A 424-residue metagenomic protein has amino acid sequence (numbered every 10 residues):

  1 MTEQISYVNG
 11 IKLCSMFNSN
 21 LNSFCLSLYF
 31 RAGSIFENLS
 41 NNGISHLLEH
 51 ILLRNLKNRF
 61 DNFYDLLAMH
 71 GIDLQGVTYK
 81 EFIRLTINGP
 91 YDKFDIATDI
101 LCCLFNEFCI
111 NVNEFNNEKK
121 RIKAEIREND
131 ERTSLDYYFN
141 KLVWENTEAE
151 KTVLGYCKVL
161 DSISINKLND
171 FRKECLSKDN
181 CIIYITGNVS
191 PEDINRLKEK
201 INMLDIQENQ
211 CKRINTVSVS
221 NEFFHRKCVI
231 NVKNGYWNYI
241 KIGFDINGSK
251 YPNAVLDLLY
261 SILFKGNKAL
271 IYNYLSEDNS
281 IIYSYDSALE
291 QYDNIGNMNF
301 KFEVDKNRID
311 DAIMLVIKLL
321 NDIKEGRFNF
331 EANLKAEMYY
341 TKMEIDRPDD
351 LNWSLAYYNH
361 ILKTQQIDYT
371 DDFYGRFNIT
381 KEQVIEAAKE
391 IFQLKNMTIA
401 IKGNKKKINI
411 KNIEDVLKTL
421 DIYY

Functional and structural regions predicted by a protein language model:
M1-F63, N169-Y274, I313, N396-Y424: His/Glu-rich zincin catalytic helix
F60-R213, I246-N247, E277-Y424: Charge-rich, well-structured scaffold segments of protease-associated domains
